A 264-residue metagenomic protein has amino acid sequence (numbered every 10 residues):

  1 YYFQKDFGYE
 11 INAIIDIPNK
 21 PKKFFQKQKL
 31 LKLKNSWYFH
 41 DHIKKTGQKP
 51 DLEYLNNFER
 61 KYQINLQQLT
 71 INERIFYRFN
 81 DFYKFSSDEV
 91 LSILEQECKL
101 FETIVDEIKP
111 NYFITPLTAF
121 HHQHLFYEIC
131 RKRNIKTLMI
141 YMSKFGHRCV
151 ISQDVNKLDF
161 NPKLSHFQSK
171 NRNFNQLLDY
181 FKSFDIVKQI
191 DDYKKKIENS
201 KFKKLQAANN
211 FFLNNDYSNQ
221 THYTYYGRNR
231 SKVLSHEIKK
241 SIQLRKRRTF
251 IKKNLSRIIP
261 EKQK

Functional and structural regions predicted by a protein language model:
Y2-C98, F145-I258: Conserved N-terminal ligand/cofactor-binding loop architecture of enzyme catalytic domains
K99-P162: Conserved nucleotide-sugar donor-interacting segment of glycosyltransferase catalytic cores, predominantly GT-B
K264: Active-site donor-nucleotide binding/catalytic segment of nucleotide-sugar enzymes
